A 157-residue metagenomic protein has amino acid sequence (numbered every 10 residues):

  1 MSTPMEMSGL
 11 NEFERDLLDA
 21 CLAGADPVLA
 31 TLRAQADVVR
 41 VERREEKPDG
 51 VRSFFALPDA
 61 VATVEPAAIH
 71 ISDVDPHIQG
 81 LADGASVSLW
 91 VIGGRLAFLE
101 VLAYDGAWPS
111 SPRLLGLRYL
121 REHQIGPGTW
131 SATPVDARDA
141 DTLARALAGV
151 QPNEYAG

Functional and structural regions predicted by a protein language model:
M1-V74, S111-G157: N-terminal domain-onset segments
A56-R113: Amphipathic protein-protein interaction modules
